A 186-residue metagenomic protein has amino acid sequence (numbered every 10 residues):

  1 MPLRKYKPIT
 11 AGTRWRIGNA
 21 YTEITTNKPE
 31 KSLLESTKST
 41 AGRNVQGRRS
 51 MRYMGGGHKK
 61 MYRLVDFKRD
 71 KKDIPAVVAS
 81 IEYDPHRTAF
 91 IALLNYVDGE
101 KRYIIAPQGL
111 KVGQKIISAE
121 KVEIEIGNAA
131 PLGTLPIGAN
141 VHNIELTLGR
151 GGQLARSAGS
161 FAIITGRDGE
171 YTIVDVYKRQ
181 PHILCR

Functional and structural regions predicted by a protein language model:
M1-R87, Q108-R186: Basic, glycine/proline-rich low-complexity segments that contact nucleic acids
D84-A92, K101-I104: Short, flexible active-site-proximal loops enriched in glycine and acidic residues
A92-Y96, T172-D175: SH3/SH3-like beta-barrel fold
N95-R102, E120-I126: Short, structured beta-strand/loop micro-motifs enriched in basic residues and often containing a Trp
G99-K111: Beta-strand/loop nucleic-acid-binding surfaces
